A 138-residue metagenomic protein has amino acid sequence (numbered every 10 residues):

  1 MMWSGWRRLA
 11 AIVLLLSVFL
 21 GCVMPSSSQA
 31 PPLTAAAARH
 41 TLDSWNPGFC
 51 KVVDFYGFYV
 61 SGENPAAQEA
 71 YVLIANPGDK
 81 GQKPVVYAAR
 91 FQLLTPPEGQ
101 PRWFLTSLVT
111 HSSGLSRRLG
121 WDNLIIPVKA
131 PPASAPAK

Functional and structural regions predicted by a protein language model:
M2-A10: Bacterial N-terminal signal peptides that target proteins for export
A10-G21: Bacterial N-terminal signal peptides
V23-S26: Bacterial signal peptide processing site
S28-G62: A contiguous binding-surface segment within folded domains or other stable secondary-structure elements
T34-S44, V86, F104-K138: Low-complexity, intrinsically disordered terminal/linker segments enriched in charged and Gly/Pro repeats
C50-V86, V109-H111: Surface-exposed, charged secondary-structure patches
K80-S107: A short, surface-exposed beta-strand/turn
